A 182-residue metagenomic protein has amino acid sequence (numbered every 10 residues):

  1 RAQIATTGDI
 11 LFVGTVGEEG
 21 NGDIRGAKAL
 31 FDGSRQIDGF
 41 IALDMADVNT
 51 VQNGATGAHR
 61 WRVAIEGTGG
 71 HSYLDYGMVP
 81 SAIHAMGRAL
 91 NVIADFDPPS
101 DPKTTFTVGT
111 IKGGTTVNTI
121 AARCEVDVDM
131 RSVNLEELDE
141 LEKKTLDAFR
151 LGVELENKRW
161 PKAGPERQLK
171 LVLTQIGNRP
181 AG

Functional and structural regions predicted by a protein language model:
R1-T56: Acidic/histidine-rich catalytic neighborhood of metal-dependent amide-processing enzymes
D9, R60, R123-E125: Intrinsic-disorder/low-complexity, polar/charged segments enriched in Ser/Thr/Lys/Arg/Asp/Glu/Gln
G14, I41-L43, V63-I65, V128-M130: Preference for bulky hydrophobic residues occupying beta-strand positions in well-ordered beta-sheet regions
N21, A64, S72, Y76-G182: Metal-dependent amide/peptide-bond hydrolase catalytic core, centered on the "pita-bread" metallohydrolase fold
D38-A42, R60-R62, E156: Short glycine-aspartate micro-motif
Q52-A58, V117-A122: Short glycine/proline-enriched loop/turn "hinge" motifs that connect secondary-structure elements and lie
